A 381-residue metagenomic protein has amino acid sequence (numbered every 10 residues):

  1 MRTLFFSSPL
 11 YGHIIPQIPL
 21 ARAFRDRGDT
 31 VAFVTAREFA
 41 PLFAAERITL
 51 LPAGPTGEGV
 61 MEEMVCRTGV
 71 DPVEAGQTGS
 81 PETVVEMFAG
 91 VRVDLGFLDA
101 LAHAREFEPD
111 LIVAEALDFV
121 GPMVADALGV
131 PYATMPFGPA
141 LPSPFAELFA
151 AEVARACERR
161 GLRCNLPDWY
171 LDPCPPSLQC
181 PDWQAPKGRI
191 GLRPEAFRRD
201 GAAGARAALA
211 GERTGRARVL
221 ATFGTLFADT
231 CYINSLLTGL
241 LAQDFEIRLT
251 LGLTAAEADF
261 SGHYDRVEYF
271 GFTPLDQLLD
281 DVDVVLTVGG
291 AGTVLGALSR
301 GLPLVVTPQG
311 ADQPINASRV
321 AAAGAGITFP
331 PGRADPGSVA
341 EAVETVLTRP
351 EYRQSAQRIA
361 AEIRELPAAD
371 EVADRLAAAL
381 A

Functional and structural regions predicted by a protein language model:
M1-S8, P19-A32, P142-S143, R266-A381: Nucleotide-activated sugar donor-binding and catalytic core shared by glycosyltransferases and related lipid-linked
A32-E82: Conserved nucleotide-sugar phosphate-binding/catalytic loop shared by glycosyltransferases and other
T35-A40, A116-F119, C174-Q179, L251-A258: Short, polar loop motifs at secondary-structure junctions
I48, D168, R189, R266-E268 (+1 more regions): Short, conserved active-site loop motifs that form the nucleotide-linked donor/cofactor pocket
A53, G59-M61, V85-C164: Conserved nucleotide-sugar donor-interacting segment of glycosyltransferase catalytic cores, predominantly GT-B
E158-G188: A short, active-site helix/loop in glycosyltransferases that binds the activated sugar's phosphate group
R193-V284, V294, P314: Donor-nucleotide binding loops and adjacent catalytic segments primarily of GT-B fold Leloir glycosyltransferases
